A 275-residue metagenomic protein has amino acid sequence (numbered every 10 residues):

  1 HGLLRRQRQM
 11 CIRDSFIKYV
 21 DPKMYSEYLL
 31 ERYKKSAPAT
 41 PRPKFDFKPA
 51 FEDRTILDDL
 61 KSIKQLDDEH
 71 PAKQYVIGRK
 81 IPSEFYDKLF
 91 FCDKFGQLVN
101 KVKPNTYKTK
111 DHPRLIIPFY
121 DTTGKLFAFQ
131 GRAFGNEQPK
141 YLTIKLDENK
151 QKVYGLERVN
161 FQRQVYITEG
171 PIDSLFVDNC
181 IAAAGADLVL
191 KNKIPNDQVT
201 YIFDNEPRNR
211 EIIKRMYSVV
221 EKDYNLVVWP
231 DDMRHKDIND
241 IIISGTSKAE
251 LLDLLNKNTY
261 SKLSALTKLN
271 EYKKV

Functional and structural regions predicted by a protein language model:
H1-R8, I12-D14: Single conserved hydrophobic/aromatic residue that forms the stacking wall/gate of nucleotide- or nucleobase-binding
K18-L115, T123, K257-V275: TOPRIM metal-binding catalytic domain and adjacent DNA-binding surface shared by DnaG-type primases
V76, G124, Y201, I238: A residue-level signal for conserved active-site and pocket-lining positions in enzyme catalytic cores
Q97-Q198, I212-I213: Phosphate-handling DNA/RNA-contact segment within nucleic-acid enzymes
I167, D197-R208, I212, V227-P230: Acidic beta-strand-to-loop metal/phosphate-binding motif
C180-A186, D223-R234: RNase H-like polynucleotidyl transferase catalytic core
P195-V199, K236-E250: Short, surface-exposed amphipathic charged segments that create phosphate/polyanion-binding patches used for binding
R210-E221: Short, aromatic/basic amphipathic alpha-helical patches
